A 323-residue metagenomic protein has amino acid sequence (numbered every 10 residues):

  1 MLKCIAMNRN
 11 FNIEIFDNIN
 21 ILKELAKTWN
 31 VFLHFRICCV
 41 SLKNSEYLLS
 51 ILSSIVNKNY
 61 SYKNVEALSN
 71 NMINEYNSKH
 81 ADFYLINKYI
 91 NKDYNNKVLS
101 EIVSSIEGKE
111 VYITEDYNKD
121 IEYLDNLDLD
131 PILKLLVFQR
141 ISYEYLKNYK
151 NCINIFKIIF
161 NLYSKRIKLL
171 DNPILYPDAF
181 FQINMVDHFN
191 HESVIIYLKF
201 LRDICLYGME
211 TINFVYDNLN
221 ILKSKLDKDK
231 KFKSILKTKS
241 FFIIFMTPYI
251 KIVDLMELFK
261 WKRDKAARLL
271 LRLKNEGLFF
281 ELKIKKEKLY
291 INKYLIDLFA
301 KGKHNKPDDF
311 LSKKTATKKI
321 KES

Functional and structural regions predicted by a protein language model:
M1-D116, D128-D130, K303-S323: N-terminal structured helix/loop subdomain that forms the ligand-binding/catalytic interface in diverse enzymes
M1-L42, V111-D217: Phosphate/pyrophosphate-binding active-site loops
T211-K239: Short alpha-helical segments that sit at the start of domains
K233, I284-H304: Short, cationic-aromatic polyanion-contact patches
I244-T247: Short helix-capping/hinge SLiMs at alpha-helix to coil transitions
Y249-L258: Short acidic, hydrophobic short linear motifs in intrinsically disordered regions
W261-R272: Short amphipathic alpha-helical interaction segments
K274-I284: A short, conserved structural fragment
